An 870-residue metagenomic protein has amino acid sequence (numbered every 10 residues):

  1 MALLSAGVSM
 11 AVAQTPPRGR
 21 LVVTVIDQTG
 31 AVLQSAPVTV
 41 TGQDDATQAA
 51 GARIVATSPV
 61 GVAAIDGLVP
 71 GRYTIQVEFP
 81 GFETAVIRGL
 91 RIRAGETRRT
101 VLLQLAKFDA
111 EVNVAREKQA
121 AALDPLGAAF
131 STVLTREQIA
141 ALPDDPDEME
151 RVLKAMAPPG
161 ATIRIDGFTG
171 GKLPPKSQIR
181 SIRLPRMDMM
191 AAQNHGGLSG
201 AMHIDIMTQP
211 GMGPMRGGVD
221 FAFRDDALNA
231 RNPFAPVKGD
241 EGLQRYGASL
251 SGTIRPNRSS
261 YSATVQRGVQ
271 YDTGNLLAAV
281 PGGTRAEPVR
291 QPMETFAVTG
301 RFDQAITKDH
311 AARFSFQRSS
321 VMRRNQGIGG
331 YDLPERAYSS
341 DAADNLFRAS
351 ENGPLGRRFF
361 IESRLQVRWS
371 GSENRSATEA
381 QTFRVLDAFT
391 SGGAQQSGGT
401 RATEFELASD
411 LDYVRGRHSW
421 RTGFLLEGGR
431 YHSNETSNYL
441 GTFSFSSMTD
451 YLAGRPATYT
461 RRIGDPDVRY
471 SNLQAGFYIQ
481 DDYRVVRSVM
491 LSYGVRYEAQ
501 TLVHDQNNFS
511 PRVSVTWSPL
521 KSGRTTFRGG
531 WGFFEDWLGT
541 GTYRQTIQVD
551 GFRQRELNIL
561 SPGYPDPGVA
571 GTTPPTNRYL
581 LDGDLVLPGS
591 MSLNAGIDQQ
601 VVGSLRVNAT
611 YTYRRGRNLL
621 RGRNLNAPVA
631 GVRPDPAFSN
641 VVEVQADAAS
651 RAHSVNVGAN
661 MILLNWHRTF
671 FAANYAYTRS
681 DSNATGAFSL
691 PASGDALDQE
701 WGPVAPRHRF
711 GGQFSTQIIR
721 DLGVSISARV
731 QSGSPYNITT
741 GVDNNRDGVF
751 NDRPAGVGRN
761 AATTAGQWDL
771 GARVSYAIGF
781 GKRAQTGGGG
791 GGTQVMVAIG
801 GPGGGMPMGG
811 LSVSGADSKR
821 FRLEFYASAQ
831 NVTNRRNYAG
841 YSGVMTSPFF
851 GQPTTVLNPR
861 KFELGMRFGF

Functional and structural regions predicted by a protein language model:
M10-G127, A141-L142, K172-K176, D309: Periplasm-facing N-terminal accessory domains of Gram-negative outer-membrane beta-barrel systems
E83-L102, F108-M212, R216, F223-V237 (+8 more regions): Periplasmic N-terminal accessory/gating domains of Gram-negative outer-membrane beta-barrel systems
R116, V219-D225, A263-V269, F314-R318 (+12 more regions): Transmembrane beta-barrel strands of outer-membrane/channel proteins
G239-M322, S339-V367, R496, P511: Transmembrane beta-barrel wall of Gram-negative outer-membrane proteins
E294, K308-Y478, R633, S639-Q645 (+1 more regions): Replace "related TpsB outer-membrane translocases also match" with "some related outer-membrane beta-barrels such as
D505, S514-E643, A765: Solvent-exposed loop/turn elements at secondary-structure boundaries
S604, I719-N751, T763-D769, S775-F870: C-terminal beta-signal and adjacent terminal beta-strands/loops of Gram-negative outer-membrane beta-barrel proteins
N608-T739: Gram-negative outer-membrane beta-barrel transporters
